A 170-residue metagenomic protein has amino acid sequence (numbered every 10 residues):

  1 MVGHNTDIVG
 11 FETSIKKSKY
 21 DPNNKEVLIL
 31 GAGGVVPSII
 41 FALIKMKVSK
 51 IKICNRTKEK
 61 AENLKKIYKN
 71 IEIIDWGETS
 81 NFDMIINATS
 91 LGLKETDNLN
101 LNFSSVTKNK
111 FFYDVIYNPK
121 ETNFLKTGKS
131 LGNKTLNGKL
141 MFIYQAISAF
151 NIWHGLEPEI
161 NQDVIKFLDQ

Functional and structural regions predicted by a protein language model:
M1-K25: Glycine/small-residue-rich loop that forms an oxyanion/phosphate-binding "nest" at active or ligand-binding sites
G31-G33: Glycine-rich Rossmann-fold phosphate-binding loop(s) that bind the pyrophosphate of adenine dinucleotide cofactors
V36-P37, E121: N-terminal Rossmann-fold NAD(P) dinucleotide-binding loop
K45-K50, S130-K134: Conserved S-adenosyl-L-methionine
M46-Y68: NAD(P)-binding Rossmann-fold cofactor-contacting core
K69-T135: Rossmann-like adenosine-cofactor binding region
K110-F167: Rossmann-fold NAD(P)-binding glycine/threonine-rich loop
